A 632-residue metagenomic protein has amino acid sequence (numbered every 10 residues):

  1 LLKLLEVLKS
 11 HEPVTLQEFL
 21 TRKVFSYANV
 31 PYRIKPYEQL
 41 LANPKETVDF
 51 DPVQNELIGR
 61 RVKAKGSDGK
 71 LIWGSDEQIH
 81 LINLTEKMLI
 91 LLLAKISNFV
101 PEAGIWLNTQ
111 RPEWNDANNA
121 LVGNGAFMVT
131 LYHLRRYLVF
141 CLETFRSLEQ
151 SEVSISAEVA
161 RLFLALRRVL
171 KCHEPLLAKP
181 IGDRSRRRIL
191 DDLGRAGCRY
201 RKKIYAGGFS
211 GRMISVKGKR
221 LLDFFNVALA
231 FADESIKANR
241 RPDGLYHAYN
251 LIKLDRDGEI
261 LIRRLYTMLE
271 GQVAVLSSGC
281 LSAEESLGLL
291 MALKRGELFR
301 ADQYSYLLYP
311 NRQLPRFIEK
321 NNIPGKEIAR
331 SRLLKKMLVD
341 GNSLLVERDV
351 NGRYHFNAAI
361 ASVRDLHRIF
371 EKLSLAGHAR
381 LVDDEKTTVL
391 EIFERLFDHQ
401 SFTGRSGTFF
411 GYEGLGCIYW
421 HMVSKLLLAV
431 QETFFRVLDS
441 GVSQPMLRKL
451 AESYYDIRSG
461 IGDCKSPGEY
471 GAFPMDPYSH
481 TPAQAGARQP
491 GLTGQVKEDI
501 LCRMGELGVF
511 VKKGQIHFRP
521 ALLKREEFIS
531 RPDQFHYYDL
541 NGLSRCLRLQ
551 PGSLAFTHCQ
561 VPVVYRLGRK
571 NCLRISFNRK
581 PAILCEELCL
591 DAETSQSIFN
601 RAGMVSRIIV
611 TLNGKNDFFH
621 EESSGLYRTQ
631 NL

Functional and structural regions predicted by a protein language model:
L1-L632: Acidic, mature catalytic/reactive cores of soluble proteins
